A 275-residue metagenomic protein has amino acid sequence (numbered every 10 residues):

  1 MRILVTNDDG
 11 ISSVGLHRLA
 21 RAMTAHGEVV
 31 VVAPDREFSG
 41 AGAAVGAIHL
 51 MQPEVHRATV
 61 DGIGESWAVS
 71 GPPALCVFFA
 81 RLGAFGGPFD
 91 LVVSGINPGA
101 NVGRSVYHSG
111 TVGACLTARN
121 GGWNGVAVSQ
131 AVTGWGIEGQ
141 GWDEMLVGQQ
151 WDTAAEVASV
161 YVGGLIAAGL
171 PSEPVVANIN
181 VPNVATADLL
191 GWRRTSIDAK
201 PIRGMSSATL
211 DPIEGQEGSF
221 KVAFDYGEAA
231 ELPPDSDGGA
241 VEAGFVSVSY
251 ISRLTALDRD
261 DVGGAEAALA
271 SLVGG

Functional and structural regions predicted by a protein language model:
I3, V14-G83, G87-P88: A cross-family phosphate/adenosyl-ligand binding-site feature
V5-S12, N101, S105-V106: Short, glycine-rich nucleotide/cofactor-binding loops
D9, E37, P72-P73, N97-A100 (+2 more regions): Short glycine-rich anion-binding loops that position phosphate/pyrophosphate groups of nucleotides and phosphorylated
V30-V32, W67, V93, N124-V128 (+1 more regions): Hydrophobic/aromatic beta-strand patches that form the interior of the parallel beta-sheet core in alpha/beta enzyme
F79, G87-E138: Internal, conserved structured core segments that host functional sites
Y107-T111, Q140-Q149, A155, L190-P201: Short, surface-exposed, charged loop/turn segments at secondary-structure junctions
V126-V160: Short, glycine-/small-residue-rich phosphate/pyrophosphate-handling segment
V147, I166-G275: C-terminal accessory domains and tails appended to enzymatic cores
